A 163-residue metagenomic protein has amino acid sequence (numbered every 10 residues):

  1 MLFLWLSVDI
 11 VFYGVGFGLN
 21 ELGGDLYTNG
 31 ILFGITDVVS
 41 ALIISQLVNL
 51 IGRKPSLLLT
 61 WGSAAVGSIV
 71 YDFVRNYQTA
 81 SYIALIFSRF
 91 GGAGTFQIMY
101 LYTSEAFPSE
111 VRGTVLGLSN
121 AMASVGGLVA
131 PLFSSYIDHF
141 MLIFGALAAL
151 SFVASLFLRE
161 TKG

Functional and structural regions predicted by a protein language model:
M1-G163: Alpha-helical transmembrane bundle of multi-pass membrane proteins
